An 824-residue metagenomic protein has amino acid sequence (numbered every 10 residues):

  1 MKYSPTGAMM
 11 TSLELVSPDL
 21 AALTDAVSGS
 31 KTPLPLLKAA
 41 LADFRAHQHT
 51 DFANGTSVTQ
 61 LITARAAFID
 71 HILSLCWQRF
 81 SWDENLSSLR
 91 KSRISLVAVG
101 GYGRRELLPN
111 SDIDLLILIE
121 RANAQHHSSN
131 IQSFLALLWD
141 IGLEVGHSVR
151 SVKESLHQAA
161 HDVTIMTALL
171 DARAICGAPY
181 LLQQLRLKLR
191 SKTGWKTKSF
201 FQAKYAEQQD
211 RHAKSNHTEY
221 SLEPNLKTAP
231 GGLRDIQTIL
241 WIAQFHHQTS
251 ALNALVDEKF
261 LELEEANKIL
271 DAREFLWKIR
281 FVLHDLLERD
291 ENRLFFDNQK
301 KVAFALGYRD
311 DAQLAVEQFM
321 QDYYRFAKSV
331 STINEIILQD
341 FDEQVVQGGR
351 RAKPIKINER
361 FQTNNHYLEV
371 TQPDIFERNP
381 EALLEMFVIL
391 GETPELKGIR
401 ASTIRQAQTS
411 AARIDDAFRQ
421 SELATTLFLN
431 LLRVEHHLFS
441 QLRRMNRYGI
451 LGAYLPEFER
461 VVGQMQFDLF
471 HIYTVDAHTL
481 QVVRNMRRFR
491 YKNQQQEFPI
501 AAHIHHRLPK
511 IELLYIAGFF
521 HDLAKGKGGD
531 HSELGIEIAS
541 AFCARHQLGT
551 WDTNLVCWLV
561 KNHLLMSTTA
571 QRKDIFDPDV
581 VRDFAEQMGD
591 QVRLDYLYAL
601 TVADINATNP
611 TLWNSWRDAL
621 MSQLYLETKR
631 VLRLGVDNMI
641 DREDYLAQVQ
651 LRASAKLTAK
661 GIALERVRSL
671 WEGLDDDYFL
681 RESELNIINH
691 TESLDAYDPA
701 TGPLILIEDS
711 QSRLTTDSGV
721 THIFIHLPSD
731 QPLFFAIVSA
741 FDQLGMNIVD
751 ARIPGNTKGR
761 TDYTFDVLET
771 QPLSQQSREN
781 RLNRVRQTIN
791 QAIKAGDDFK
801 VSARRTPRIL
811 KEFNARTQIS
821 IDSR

Functional and structural regions predicted by a protein language model:
M1-A98, R105-L107, S111-H471, S540: Non-catalytic interface/linker regions that flank or bridge core catalytic/transmembrane domains
A98, E106, S111-L115, F134 (+5 more regions): Extended, hydrophobic alpha-helical segments in both membrane/secreted and soluble proteins
H127, I131, A229-G232, A272 (+23 more regions): Active-site-proximal structural scaffolding
A178, E223, F245-Q248, D271 (+12 more regions): Divalent metal-dependent phosphate-bond-processing catalytic cores, especially two-metal-ion Mg2+/Mn2+ enzymes that act
F275-L276, V316-E317, Q321-L368, L438-S440 (+2 more regions): Regulatory modules associated with amino-acid/nitrogen control
L432-N493, R507, A803-R808, F813-R816: Active-site cores of enzymes that catalyze phosphoryl transfer or operate on phosphate-rich substrates
L469-H471, D522-H531, R545-H546, A570 (+3 more regions): Short, contiguous acidic/charged loop-to-helix segments that flank catalytic cores in large enzymes
